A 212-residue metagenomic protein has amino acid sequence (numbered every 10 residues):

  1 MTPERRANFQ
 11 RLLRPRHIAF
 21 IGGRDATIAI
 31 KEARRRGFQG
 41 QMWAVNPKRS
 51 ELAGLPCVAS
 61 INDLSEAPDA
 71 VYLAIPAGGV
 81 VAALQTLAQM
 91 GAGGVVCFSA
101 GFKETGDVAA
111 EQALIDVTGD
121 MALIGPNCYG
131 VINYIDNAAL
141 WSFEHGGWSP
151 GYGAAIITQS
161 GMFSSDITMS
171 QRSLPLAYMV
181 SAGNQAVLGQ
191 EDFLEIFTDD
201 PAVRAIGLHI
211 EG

Functional and structural regions predicted by a protein language model:
M1-G212: Catalytic-core regions of core metabolic enzymes, especially those transforming organic acids/acyl-group intermediates
